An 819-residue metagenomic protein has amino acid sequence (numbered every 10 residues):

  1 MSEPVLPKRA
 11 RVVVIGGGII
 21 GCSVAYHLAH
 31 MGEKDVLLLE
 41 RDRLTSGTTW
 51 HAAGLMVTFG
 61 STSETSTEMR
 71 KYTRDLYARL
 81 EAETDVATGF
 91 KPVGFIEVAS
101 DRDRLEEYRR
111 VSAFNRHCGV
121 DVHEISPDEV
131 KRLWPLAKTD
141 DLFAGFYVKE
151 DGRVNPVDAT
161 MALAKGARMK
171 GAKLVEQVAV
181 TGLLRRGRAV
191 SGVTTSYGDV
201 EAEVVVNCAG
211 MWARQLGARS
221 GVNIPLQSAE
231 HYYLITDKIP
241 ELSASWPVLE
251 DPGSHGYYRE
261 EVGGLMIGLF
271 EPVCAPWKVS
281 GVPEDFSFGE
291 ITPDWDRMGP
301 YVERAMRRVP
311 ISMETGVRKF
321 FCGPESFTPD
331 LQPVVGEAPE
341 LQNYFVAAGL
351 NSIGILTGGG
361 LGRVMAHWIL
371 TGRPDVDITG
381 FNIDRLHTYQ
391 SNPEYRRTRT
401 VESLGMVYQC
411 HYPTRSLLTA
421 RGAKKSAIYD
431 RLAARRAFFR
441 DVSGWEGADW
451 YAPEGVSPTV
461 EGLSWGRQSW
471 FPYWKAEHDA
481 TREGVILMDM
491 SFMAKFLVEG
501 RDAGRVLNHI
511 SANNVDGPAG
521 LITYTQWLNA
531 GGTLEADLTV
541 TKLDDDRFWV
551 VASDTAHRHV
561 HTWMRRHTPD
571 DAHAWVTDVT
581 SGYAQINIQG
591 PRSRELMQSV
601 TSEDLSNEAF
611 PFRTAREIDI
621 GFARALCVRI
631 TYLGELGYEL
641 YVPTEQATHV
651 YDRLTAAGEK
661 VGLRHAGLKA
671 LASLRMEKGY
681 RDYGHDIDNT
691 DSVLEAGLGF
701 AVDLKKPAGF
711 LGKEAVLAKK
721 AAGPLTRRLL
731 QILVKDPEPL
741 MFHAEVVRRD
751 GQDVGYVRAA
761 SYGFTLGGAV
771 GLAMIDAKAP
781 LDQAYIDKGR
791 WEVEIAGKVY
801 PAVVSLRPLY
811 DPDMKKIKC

Functional and structural regions predicted by a protein language model:
L6-I20, L37: Beta1/beta-strand and adjacent pyrophosphate-binding region of the FAD-binding site in flavoprotein oxidoreductases
S23, V57, E64, G182-T292 (+5 more regions): Flavin-dependent oxidoreductases
A29-T49: Glycine-rich FAD pyrophosphate-binding loop
A53-T58, F95-E97, S220-A244, P300 (+4 more regions): Central beta-strand plus flanking loop segment that forms part of the substrate or channel wall within the catalytic
G54-L133, G253-Y258, V262-M266, D285 (+3 more regions): Dinucleotide-binding Rossmann-like beta1-alpha1 core, especially the glycine-rich loop that anchors the ADP
D75-R79, E83, K91, S100-E176 (+4 more regions): Flavin (FAD/FMN) cofactor-binding and adjacent substrate-gating region of FAD-dependent oxidoreductase domains
P156, G253, E284, T292-K424: C-terminal catalytic lobe of FAD-dependent flavoproteins
V376-D377, I383-C819: Glycine/proline-enriched, intrinsically flexible loops and inter-domain linkers
